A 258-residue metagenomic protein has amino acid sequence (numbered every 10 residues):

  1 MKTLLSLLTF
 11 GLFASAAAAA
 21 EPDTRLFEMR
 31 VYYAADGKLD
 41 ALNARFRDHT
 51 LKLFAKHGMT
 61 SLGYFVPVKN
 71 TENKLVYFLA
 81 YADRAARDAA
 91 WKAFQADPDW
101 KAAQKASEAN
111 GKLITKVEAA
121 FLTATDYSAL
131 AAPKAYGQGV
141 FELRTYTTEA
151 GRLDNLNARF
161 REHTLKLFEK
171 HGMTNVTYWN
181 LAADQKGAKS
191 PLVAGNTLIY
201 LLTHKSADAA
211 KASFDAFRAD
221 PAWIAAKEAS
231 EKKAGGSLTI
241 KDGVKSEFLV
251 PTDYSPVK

Functional and structural regions predicted by a protein language model:
L5-S15: Bacterial N-terminal signal peptides
A19-A225, A229-K258: Short S/T/G/P-rich N-terminal loop/turn motif that feeds into the first structured element of a domain
